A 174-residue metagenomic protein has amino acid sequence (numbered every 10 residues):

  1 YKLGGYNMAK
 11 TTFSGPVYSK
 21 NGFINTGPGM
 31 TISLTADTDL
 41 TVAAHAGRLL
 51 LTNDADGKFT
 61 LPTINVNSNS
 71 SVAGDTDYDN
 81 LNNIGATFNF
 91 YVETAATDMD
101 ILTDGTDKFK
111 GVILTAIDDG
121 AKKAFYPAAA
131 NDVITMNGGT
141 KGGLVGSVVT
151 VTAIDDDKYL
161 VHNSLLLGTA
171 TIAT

Functional and structural regions predicted by a protein language model:
Y1-N7: Short, Lys/Arg-enriched N-terminal segments with co-localized hydrophobic residues within the first ~10-30 amino acids
L3, S33-T35, A128: Short linear motifs centered on Gly/Pro in flexible linkers and helix caps
K10, G142-L144: Short solvent-exposed loop/turn micro-motifs enriched in small/polar/acidic residues
T12-A121, D156-T174: Exposed extracellular interaction/assembly regions and N-terminal maturation sites
D75-D77, M136-T140: Beta-strand-rich interaction surfaces with strong enrichment in secreted/lumenal proteins
K122-Y126: Short, charged, surface-exposed secondary-structure boundary motifs
A128-G138: A conserved acidic, glycine/proline-rich C-terminal tail/linker
V145-A153: Extracellular disulfide-bonded cysteine-rich modules/repeats
